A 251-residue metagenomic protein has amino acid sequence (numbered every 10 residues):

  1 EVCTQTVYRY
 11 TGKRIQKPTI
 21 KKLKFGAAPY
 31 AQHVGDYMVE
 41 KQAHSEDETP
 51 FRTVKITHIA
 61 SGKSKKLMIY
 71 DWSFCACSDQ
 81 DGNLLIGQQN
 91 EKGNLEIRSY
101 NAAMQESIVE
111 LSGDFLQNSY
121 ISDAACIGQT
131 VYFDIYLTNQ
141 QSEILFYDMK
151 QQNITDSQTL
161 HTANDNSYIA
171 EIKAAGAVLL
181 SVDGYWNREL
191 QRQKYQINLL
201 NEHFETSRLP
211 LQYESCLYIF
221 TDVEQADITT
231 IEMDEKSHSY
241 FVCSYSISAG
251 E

Functional and structural regions predicted by a protein language model:
E1-V2, A31-D47, G82-N90, G128-L137 (+2 more regions): Short beta-strand elements that form the blades of beta-propeller/WD-repeat-like and other beta-sheet-rich scaffold
V2-K24, D47-I69, L95-D114, N139-T162 (+2 more regions): Surface-exposed loop/turn elements that mediate protein-protein interactions on large endomembrane-trafficking
K24-G35, I69-Q80, L116-G128, A163-A175 (+1 more regions): Repeated scaffold domains used in trafficking and secretory/extracellular systems, primarily beta-propellers
A27-S99: N-terminal hydrophobic targeting segments
A76, A103, S107, L111 (+5 more regions): Exposed, low-complexity/repetitive linear segments and helix-based recognition motifs, biased toward charged/polar
S119-S122, F133, L137-Q140, K150 (+1 more regions): Long, charge-rich C-terminal accessory regions
E205-V223, I228-M233: C-terminal structured domain segments
